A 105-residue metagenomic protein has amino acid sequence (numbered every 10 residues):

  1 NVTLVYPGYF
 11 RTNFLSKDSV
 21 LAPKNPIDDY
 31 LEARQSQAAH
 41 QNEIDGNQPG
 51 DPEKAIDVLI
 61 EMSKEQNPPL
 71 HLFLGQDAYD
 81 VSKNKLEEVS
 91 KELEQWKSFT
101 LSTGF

Functional and structural regions predicted by a protein language model:
N1-P68: SDR active-site lid
S16, L86-E87: Short acidic, glycine/serine/threonine-rich loops at helix termini
L21-K24, E87-K91: Short alpha-helix boundary/capping motifs
V58, H71-V81: Short-chain dehydrogenase/reductase
L72, K83-L86, E92: Short, well-ordered secondary-structure microsegments that present a prominent hydrophobic/aromatic side chain
E92-F105: Non-catalytic terminal and boundary segments that flank Rossmann-like NAD(P)-dependent oxidoreductase
